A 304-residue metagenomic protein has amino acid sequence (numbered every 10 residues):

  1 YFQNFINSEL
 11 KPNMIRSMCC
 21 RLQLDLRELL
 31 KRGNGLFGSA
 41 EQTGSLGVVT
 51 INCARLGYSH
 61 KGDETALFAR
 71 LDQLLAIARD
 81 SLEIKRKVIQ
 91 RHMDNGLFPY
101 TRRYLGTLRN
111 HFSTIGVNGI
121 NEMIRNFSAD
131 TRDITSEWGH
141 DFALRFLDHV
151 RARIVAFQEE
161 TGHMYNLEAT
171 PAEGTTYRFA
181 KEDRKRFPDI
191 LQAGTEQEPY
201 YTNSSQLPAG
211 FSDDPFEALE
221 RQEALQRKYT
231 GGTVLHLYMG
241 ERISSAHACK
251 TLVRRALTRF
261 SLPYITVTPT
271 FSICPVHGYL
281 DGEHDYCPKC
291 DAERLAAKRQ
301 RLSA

Functional and structural regions predicted by a protein language model:
Y1-R109, D130, S136-H140, L144-S303: Conserved catalytic cores of very large enzyme subunits
Q42, T107-I124: Conserved phosphate/anionic-ligand binding catalytic regions in large, soluble enzymes, centered on
